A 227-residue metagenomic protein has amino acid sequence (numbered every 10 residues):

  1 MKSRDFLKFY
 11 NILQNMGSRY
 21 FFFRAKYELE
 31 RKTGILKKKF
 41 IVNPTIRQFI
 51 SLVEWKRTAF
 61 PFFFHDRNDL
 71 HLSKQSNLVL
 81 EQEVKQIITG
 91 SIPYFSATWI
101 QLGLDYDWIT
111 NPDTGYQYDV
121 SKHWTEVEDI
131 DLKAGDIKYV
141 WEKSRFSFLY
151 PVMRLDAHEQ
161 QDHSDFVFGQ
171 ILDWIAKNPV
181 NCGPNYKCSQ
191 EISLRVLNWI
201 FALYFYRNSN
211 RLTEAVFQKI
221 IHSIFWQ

Functional and structural regions predicted by a protein language model:
M1-A59: Membrane-proximal basic amphipathic "stem/tether" segments
K2, N11-S18, F22, D69-E81 (+1 more regions): Intrinsic-disorder-associated interaction segments
D5-K8, V79, E83, F166 (+1 more regions): Exposed alpha-helical structural elements
A25, T98, Y186-S189: Short coil/turn segments at secondary-structure boundaries
E54-D69, K74, L78-L80, P93 (+1 more regions): Eukaryotic compositionally biased low-complexity/IDR segments
V79-T125: Low-complexity, Ser/Thr/Pro/Gly-enriched N-terminal "stalk/linker" regions
V120, V127-I130, A134-Q227: Aromatic-lined, polymer-binding surfaces characteristic of secreted/periplasmic polysaccharide-degrading enzymes
